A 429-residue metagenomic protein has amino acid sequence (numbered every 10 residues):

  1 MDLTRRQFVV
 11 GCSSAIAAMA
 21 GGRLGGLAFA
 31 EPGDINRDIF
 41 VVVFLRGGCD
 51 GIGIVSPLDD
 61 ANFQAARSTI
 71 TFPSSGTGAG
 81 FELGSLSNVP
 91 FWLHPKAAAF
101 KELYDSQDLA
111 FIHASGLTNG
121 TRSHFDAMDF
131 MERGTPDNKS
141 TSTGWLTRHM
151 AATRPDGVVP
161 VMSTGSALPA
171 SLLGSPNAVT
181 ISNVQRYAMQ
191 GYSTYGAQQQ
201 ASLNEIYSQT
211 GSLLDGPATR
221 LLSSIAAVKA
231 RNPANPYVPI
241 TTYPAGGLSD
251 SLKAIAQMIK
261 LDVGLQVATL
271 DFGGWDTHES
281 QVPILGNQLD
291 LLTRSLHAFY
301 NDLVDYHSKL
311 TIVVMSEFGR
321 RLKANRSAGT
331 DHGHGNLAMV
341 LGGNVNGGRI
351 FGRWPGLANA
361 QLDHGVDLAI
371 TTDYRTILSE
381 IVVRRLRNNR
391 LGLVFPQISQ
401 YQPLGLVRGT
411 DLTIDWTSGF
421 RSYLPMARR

Functional and structural regions predicted by a protein language model:
M1-D305, K323, L337-L341, N346-T417: Feature for exported/extracytoplasmic and membrane-associated proteins, marking the mature portion
T311-G319: Acidic/histidine-rich, metal-coordinating catalytic segments
N325-A328: Histidine/acidic-residue-rich catalytic or RNA/ligand-binding cores of hydrolases and nuclease-related proteins
H334: Glycine-rich and small/hydrophobic secondary-structure elements
R421-S422: Short structural boundary motif marking the start of a folded domain
P425: Conserved functional hotspot residues at active sites or interaction interfaces
R428-R429: Short, solvent-exposed mixed-charge patches
